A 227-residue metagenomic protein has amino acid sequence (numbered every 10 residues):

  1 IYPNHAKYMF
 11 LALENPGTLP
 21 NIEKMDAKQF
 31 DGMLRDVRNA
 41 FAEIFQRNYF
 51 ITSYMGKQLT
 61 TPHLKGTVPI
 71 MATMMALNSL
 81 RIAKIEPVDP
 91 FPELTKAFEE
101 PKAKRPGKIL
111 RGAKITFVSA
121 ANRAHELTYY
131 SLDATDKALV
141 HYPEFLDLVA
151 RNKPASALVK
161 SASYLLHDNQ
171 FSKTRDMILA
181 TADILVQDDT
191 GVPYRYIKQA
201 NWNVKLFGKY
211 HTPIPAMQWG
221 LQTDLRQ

Functional and structural regions predicted by a protein language model:
I1-F45, S119-Q227: Non-globular targeting/processing and membrane-anchoring segments
Y2-H5, N48-I70: Short, thiol/selenol-centered motifs that function as redox-active sites or metal-ligating centers
G32, D36, A42-R47, T52 (+2 more regions): Composition-driven recognition of long, C-terminal low-complexity regions enriched in serine/threonine
L59, H63-A76, L80, P87-P90: Catalytic toxin/effector domains delivered as secreted proteins or via bacterial secretion systems
N78-L146: Active-site/pore-lining binding-face segments in mid-to-C-terminal subdomains
